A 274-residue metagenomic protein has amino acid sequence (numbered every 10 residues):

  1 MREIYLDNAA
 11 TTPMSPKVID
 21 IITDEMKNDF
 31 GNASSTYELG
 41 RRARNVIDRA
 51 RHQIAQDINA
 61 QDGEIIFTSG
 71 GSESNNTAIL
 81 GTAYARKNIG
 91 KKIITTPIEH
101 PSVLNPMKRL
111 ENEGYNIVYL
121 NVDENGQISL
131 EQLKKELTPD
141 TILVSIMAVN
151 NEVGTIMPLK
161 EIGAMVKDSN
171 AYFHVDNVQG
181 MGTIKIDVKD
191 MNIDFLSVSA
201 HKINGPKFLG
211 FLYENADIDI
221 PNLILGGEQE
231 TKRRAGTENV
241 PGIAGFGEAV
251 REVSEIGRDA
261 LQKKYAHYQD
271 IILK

Functional and structural regions predicted by a protein language model:
M1-K274: Pyridoxal 5′-phosphate
